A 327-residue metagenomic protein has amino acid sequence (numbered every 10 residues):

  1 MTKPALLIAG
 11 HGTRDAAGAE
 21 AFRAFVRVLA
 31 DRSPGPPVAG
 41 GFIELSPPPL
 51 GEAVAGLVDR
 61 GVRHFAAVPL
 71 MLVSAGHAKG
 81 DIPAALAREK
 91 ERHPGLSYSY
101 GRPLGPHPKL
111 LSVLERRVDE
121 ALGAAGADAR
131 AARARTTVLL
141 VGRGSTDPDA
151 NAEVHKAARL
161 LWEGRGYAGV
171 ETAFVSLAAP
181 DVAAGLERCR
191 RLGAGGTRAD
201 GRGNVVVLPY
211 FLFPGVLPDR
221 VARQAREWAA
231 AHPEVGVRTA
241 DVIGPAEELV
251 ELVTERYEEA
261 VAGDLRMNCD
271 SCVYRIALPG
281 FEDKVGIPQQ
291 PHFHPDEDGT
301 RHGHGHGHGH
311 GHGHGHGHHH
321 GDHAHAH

Functional and structural regions predicted by a protein language model:
M1-H327: Active-site-proximal alpha-helix that buttresses catalytic centers in soluble enzyme cores
